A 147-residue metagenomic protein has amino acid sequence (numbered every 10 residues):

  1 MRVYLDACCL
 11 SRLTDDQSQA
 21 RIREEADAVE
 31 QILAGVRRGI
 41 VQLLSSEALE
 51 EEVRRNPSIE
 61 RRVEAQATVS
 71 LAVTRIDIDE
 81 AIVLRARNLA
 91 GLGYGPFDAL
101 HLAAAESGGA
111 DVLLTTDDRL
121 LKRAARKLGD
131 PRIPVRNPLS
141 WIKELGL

Functional and structural regions predicted by a protein language model:
R2, S11, Q17-A26, G91 (+1 more regions): Acidic, PIN/NYN-like endoribonuclease modules and their adjacent C-terminal/linker elements
Y4-P57, S70, R75, P138-L139 (+1 more regions): PIN/NYN-family metal-dependent endoribonuclease catalytic core
C9, L49, I82, L100-H101 (+1 more regions): Alpha-helix capping/helix-boundary segments
E51, R55, Y94, D118-L120: Acidic, metal-coordinating catalytic cores used for nucleic-acid/nucleotide bond scission and strand-transfer chemistry
I59-A67, R123-L128: Short, aromatic/basic amphipathic alpha-helical patches
R62-V83, R87: Helix-adjacent hinge/juxtasegments
D77, P96-A99, T115: Short beta-strand scaffold positions
Y94-A103, A110: Mid-chain, well-packed structural core segment of small domains
